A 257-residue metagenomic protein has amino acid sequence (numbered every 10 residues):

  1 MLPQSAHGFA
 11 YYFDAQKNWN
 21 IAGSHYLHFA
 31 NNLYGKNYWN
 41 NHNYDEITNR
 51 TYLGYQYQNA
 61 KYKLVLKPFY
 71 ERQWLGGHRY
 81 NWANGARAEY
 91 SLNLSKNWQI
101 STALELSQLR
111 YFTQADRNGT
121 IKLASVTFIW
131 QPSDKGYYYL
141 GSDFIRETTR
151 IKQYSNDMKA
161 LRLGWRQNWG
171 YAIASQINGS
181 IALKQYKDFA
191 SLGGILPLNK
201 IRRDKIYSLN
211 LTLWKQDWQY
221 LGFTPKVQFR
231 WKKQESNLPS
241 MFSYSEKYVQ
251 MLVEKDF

Functional and structural regions predicted by a protein language model:
M1-Q56: Outer-membrane beta-barrel initiation region
P3-H7, N41-I47, G77-A83, Q114-I121 (+3 more regions): Replace "Gram-negative outer membrane beta-barrel proteins" with "bacterial and organellar outer membrane beta-barrel
F9, L33-W39, Y57-K61, P68-W74 (+10 more regions): Transmembrane beta-strands of outer-membrane beta-barrel pores
D14-Q16, Y52-G54, E89, S125-I129 (+3 more regions): Outer-membrane beta-barrel architecture
W19-G23, Q56-K61, L92-W98, F128-G136 (+3 more regions): Outer-membrane beta-barrel strand-turn architecture
G85-E89, N93, Q99-Q131, K135-Y139 (+4 more regions): Membrane translocator/pore-forming domains, dominated by Gram-negative outer-membrane beta-barrels
Y139-F242: Outer membrane beta-barrel transmembrane domains
Y244-F257: Outer-membrane beta-barrel "beta-signal"
